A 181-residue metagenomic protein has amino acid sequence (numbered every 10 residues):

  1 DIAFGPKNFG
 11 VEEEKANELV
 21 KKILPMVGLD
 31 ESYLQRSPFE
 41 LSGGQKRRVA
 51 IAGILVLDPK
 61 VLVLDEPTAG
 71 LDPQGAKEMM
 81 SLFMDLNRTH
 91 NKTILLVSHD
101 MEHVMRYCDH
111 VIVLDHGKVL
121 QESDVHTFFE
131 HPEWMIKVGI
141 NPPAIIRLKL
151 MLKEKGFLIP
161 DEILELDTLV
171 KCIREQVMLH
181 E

Functional and structural regions predicted by a protein language model:
E14-S32: Conserved ABC ATPase "signature" region
S37-L41, Q45: Conserved ABC ATPase signature
D58: Conserved catalytic motifs of ABC-family nucleotide-binding domains
L62-D65: Catalytic Walker B motif of ABC-type/P-loop ATPase nucleotide-binding domains
S98-H99: H-loop/switch region of ABC-family ATPase nucleotide-binding domains
V104-R106: A short, surface-exposed alpha-helical micro-motif characterized by mixed small hydrophobic and charged/polar residues
